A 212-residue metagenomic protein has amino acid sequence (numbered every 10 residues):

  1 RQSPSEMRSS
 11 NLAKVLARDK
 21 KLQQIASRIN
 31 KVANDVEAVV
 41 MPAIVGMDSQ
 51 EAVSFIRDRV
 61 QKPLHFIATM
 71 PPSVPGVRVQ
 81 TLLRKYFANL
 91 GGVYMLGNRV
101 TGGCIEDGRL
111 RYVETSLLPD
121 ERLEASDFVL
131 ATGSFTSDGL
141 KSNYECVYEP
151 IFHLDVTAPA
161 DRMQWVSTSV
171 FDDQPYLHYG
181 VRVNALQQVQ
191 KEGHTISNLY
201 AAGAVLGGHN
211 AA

Functional and structural regions predicted by a protein language model:
R1-A212: Residues forming the flavin
